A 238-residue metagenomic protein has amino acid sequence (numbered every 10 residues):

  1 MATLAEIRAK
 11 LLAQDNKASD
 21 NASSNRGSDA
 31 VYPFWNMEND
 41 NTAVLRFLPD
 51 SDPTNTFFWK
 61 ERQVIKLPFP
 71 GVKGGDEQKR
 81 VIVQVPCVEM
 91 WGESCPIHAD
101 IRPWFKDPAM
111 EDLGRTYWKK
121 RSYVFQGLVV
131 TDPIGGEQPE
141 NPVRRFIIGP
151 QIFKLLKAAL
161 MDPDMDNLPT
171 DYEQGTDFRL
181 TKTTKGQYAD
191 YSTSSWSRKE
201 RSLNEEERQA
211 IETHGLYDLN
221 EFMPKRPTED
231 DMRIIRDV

Functional and structural regions predicted by a protein language model:
M1-P169, K225-R233: OB-fold ssDNA-binding interfaces and closely related basic DNA-contact patches used across DNA replication/repair
I101-W104, R179-G186, I234-D237: A broadly tuned preference for mixed-charge, low-complexity surface segments
P142-D218: Extended serine/threonine-enriched, polar tracts that run as long, contiguous segments within proteins
E205-V238: Long, highly charged low-complexity segments enriched in Glu/Asp and Lys/Arg with interspersed Ser/Thr
